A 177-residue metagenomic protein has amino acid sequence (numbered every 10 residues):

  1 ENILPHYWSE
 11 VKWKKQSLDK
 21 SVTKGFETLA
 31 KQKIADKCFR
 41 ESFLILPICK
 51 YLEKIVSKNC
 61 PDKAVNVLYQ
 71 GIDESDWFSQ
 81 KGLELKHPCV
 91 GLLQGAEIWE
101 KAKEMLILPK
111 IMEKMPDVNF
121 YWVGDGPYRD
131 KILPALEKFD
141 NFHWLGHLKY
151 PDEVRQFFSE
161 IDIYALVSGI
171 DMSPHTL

Functional and structural regions predicted by a protein language model:
L4, Q16-I45: Membrane-proximal helix-turn-helix segments that form the acceptor-binding/catalytic region of lipid-linked
K37-E41, L46, E53-I72: Helix-loop-beta element that forms the nucleotide-linked donor phosphate-binding surface in glycosyltransferases
F39, Q156-I161: Short alpha-helical donor nucleotide-sugar binding micro-motif in glycosyltransferases
L46, G82-K103, P109-E113, Y121: Conserved donor-binding/catalytic core segment of Leloir-type glycosyltransferases
K54-S57, G71-H87, K101-A102: Acidic anion/phosphate-binding donor-loop and adjacent secondary structure in glycosyltransferase catalytic cores
D130-D152: Nucleotide-activated donor-binding/catalytic signature segment of Leloir-type glycosyltransferases, i.e., the conserved
Y164-A165: A short hydrophobic beta-strand element within the catalytic core of glycosyltransferases that build diverse glycans
G169-I170: Aromatic "clamp/platform" in nucleotide-sugar-dependent glycosyltransferases that forms part of the donor/acceptor
